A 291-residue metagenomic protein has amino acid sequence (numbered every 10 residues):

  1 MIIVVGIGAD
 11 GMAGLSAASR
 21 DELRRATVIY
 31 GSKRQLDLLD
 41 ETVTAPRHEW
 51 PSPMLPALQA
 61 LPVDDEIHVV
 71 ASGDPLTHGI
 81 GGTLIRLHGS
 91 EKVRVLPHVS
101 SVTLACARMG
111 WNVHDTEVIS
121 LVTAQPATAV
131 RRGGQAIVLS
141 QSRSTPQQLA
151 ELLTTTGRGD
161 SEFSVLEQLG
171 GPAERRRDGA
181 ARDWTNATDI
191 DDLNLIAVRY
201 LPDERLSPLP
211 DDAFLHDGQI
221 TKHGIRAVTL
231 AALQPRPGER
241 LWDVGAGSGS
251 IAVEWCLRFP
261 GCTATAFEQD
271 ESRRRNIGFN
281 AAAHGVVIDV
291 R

Functional and structural regions predicted by a protein language model:
M1-T103, Q125-P126, G261-A264, E268-E271 (+3 more regions): Class I S-adenosyl-L-methionine
I2-V4, A17-A18, V63-I67, G133-Q219: A contiguous loop/helix-start segment that scaffolds small-molecule binding in enzyme catalytic cores
S101-G134, Q141-T145, L149: Short, glycine-/small-residue-rich phosphate/pyrophosphate-handling segment
G133, G238, G261: Phosphate-coordination loops involved in phosphoryl transfer and adenosine-cofactor binding
I220-P237: Conserved alpha-helix/loop element of class I SAM-dependent methyltransferases that forms part of the SAM/SAH-binding
G238-G247: Conserved class I S-adenosyl-L-methionine
G247, S272-R273: Conserved Rossmann-like nucleotide-cofactor binding loop
S248-P260: Conserved SAM-binding loop of SAM-dependent methyltransferases across substrates and taxa, primarily the Class I
